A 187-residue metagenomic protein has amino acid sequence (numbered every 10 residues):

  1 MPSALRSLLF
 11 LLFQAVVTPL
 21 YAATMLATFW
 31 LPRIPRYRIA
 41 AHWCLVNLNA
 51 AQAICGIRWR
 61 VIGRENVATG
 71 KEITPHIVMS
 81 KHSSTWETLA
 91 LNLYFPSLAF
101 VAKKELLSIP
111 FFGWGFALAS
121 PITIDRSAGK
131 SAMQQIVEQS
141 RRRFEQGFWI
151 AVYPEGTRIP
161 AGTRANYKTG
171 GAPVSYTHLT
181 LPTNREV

Functional and structural regions predicted by a protein language model:
L5-W30: A hydrophobic membrane-anchoring feature enriched in long, contiguous, low-charge segments that mark signal-anchor
A22-V46, A53-C55, G70-G129: Catalytic core of membrane glycerolipid acyltransferases/transacylases, capturing the structured, soluble-facing
G56-I62, M133-Q134: Short gly/ser/thr-rich secondary-structure transition/capping motifs
I73-V78, I136-S175: Conserved Motif II region of HX4D acyltransferases
P121-R143: A membrane-cytosol interface segment of integral membrane proteins
Y176-T183: Conserved small/polar residues in nucleotide/adenosyl-binding loops
